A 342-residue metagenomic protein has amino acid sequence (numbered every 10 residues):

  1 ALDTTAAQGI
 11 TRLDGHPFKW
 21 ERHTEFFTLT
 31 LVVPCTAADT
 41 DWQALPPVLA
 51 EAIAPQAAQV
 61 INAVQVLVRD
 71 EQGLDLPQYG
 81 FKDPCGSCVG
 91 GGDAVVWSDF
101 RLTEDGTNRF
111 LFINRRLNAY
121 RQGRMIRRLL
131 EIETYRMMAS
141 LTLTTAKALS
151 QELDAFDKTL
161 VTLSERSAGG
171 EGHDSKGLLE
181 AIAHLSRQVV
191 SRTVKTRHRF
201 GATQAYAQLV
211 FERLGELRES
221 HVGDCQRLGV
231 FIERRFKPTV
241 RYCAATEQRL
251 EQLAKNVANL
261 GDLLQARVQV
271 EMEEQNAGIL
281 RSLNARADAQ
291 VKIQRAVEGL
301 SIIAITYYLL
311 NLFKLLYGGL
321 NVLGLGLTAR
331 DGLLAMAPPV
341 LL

Functional and structural regions predicted by a protein language model:
A1-G15: General N-terminal leader/first-domain-start detector
E21, V32-A183, R187: Extended alpha-helical interaction modules
T24-F26: Elongated alpha-helical scaffolds
V64-L67, L209, P238, A245 (+2 more regions): Cytosol-facing regions at membranes
T162, R166-G169, K195, L209 (+3 more regions): Conserved helix-loop functional segments at active or binding sites
H184-L310: Membrane-associated alpha-helical segments
D288-L342: Alpha-helical transmembrane anchor segments
